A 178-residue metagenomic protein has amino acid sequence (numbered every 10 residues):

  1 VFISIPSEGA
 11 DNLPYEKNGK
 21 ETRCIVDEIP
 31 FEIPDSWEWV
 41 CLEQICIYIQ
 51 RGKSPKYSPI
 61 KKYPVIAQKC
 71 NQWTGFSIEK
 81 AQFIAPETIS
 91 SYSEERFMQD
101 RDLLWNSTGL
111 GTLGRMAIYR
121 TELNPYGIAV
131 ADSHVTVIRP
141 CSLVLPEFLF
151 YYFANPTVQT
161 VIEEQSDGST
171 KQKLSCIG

Functional and structural regions predicted by a protein language model:
V1-T22: Extended, domain-scale alpha-helical bundle/helix-rich regions
R23-G52: Non-catalytic DNA-recognition/assembly elements of restriction-modification systems
W37-E38, L149, G178: Amphipathic alpha-helical segments
Y57-S77: Short beta-strand/loop turn elements enriched in aromatics
A67, I89, S93-A154, G168: A short beta-sheet element
C70-I84, G127-A129: Short, basic/aromatic beta-hairpin or loop at an interaction surface
N71-Q72, L110, Q159: Active-site/binding-pocket entry motifs
Y152-G178: Specificity-determining recognition surfaces
